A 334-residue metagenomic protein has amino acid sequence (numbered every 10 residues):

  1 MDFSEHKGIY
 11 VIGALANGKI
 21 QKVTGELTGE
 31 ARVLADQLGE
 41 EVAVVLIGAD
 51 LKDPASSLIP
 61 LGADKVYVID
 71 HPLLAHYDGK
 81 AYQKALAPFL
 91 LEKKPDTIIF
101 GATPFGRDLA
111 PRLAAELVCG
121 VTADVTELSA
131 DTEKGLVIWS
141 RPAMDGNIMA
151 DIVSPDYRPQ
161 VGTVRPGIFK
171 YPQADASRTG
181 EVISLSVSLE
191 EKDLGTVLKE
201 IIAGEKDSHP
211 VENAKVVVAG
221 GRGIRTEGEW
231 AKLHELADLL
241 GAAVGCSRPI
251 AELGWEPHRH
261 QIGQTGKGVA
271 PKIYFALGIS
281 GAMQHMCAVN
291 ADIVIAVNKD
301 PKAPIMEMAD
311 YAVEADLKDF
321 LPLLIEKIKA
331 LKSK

Functional and structural regions predicted by a protein language model:
M1-K334: N-terminal glycine-rich FAD/FM-binding segment characteristic of electron-transfer flavoproteins
